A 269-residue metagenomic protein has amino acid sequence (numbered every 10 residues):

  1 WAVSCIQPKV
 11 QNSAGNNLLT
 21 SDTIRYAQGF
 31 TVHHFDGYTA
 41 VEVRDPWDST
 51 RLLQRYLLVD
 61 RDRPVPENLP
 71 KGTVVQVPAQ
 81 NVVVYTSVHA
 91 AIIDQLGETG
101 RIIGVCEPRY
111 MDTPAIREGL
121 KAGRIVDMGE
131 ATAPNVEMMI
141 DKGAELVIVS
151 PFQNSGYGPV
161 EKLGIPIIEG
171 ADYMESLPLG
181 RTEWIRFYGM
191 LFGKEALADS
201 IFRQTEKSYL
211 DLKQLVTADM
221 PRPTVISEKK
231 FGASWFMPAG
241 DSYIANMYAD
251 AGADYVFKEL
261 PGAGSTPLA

Functional and structural regions predicted by a protein language model:
W1-V3: Sec-dependent bacterial lipoprotein signal peptides
C5-A90, L197-V225: Bacterial Sec-exported substrate-binding components of ABC uptake systems
I6-P8, Y110-L179, R186, L191 (+1 more regions): Binding-cleft/active-site segments that stabilize strongly anionic ligands or cofactors
L19-T20, G97, A269: Compositionally biased amphipathic helical and low-complexity segments enriched in hydrophobic
Y38-A40, P108, Y188: Hydrophobic transmembrane signal anchors and adjacent membrane-proximal interface regions, especially in viral
W47-I140, V149-F152: A short, structured surface patch at a secondary-structure boundary
Q76, R181-T182: Short Pro/Gly-enriched coil loops immediately N-terminal to beta-strands
V83, L179-G180: Short acidic alpha-helix initiation/capping motifs at coil-to-helix transition points, especially at protein N-termini
